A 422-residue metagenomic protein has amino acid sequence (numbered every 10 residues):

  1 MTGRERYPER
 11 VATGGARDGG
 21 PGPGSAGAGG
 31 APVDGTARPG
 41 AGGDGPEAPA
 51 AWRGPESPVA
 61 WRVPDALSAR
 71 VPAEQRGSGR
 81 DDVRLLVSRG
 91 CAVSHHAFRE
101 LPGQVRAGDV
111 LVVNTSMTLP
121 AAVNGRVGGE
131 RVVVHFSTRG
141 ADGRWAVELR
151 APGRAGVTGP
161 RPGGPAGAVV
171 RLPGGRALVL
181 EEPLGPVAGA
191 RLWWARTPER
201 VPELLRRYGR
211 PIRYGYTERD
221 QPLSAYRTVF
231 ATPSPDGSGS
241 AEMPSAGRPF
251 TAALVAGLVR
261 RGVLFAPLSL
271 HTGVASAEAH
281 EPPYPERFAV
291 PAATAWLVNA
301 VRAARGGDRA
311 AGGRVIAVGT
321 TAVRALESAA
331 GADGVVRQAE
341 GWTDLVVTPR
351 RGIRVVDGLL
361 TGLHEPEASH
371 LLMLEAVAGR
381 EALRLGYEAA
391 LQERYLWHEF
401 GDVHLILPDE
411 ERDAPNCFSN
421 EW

Functional and structural regions predicted by a protein language model:
T2-G20, G24, G30-W422: A cross-family signal for N-terminal binding/gating loops and helix N-caps that shape access to the active site
